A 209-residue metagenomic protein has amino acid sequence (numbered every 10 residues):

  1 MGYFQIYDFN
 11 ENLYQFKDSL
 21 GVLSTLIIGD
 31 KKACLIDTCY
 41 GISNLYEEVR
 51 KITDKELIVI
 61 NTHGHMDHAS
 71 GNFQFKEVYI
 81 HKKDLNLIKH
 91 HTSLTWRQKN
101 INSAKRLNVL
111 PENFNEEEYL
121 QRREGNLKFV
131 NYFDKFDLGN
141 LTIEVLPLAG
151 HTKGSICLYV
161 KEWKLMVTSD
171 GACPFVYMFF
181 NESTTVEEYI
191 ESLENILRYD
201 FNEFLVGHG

Functional and structural regions predicted by a protein language model:
M1-G2, L20-L23, N44-E48, G64-D67 (+3 more regions): A generic local structural motif
G2-K51, C157-D170: Conserved beta-strand hairpin/beta-sheet module of binuclear metal-dependent hydrolase folds, prominently
I6-E11, F114-E118, G139-I143: Short Pro/Gly-enriched beta-strand edge/turn motifs at strand-loop
L13, L57, L127, I143 (+1 more regions): Short, conserved active-site loop motifs that form the nucleotide-linked donor/cofactor pocket
F16-K17, G125-L127, P147-A149: Short Gly/Pro-enriched turn/cap motifs at secondary-structure boundaries
D30-K31, T53-E56, N72-E77, K161-W163 (+1 more regions): Short glycine/proline-enriched coil/turn segments at helix->beta-strand junctions
A33, Y40-G41, K135, T142-G209: Metallo-beta-lactamase
G41-K135: Active-site HxH/HxHxD metal-binding segment of metal-dependent hydrolases
